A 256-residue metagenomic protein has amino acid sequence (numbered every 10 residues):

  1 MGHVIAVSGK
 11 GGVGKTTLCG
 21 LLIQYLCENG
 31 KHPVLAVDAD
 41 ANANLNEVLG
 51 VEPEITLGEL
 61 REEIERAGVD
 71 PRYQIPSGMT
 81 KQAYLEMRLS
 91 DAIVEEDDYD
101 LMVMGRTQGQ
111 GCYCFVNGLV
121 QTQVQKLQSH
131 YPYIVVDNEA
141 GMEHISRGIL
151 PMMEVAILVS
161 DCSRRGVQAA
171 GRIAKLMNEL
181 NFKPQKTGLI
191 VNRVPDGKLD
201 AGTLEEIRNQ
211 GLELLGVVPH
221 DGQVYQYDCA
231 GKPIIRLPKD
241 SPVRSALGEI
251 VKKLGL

Functional and structural regions predicted by a protein language model:
H3-A41: Walker A/P-loop phosphate-binding motif and the immediately C-terminal alpha-helix
V4, P33-L35, Y99-L101, Y133-V135 (+1 more regions): Residue-level preference for the first positions of well-ordered beta-strands
C27-E96: N-terminal phosphate/diphosphate-binding loop that engages ATP/GTP or pyrophosphate donors across diverse enzyme folds
V51-I55, L176-M177, L204-R208, P233-I235: Short, hinge-like loop/turn segments at secondary-structure boundaries
K81-V136: Cytosolic-facing regulatory segments adjacent to core modules
F115-V217, Q226: Conserved catalytic-core segment of NTP-binding enzymes
A230-S241: C-terminal boundary of histidine-terminating zinc-finger modules
A246-L256: C-terminal alpha-helix
